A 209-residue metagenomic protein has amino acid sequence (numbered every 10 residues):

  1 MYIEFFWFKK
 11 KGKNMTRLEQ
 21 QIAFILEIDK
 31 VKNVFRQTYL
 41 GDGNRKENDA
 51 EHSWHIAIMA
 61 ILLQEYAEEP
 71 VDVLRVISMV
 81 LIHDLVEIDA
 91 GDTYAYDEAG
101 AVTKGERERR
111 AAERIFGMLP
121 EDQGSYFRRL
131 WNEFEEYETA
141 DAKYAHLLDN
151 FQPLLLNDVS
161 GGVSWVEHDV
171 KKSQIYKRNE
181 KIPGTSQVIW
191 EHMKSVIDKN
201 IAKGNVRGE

Functional and structural regions predicted by a protein language model:
Y2-E209: Alpha-helical, largely C-terminal catalytic domains that coordinate divalent metal ions via clustered Asp/Glu/His
